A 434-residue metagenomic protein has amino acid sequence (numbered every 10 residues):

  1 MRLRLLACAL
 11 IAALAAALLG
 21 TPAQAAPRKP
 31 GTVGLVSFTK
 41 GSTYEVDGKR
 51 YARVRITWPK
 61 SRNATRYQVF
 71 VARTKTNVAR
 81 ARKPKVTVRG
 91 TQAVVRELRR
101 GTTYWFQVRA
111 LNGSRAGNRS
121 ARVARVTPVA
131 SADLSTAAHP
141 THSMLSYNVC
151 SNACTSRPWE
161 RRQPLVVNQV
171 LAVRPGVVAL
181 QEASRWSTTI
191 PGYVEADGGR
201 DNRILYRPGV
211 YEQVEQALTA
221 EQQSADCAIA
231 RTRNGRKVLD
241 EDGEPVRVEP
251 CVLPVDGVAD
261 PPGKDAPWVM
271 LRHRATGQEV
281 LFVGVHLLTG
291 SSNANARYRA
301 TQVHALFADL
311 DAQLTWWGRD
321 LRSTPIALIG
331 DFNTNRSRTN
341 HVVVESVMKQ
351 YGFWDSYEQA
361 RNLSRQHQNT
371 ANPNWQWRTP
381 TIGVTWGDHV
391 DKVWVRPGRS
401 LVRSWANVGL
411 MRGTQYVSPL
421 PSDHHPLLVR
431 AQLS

Functional and structural regions predicted by a protein language model:
M1-A26: Secretory targeting and sorting signals
A26-N63, R100, R115-L134: Pro/Thr/Ser/Gly-rich low-complexity, intrinsically disordered linker/stalk tracts
R62-G90: Extracellular low-complexity, O-glycosylation-prone stalks/linkers
V95-A116: Beta-strand-rich modules
V126-P191, N234-G235, P254: N-terminal, active-site-proximal structural segment of metallo-dependent hydrolase catalytic domains
H142-C150, V166-S187, V269, L281-V285 (+5 more regions): Active-site beta-strand/loop signature of hydrolases that rely on acidic residues for catalysis
Q181-G290: Structured beta-strand-rich core segments of catalytic domains in phosphoester-bond hydrolases
A312-I326, T334-S434: Metal-dependent phosphoester-hydrolase catalytic domains
